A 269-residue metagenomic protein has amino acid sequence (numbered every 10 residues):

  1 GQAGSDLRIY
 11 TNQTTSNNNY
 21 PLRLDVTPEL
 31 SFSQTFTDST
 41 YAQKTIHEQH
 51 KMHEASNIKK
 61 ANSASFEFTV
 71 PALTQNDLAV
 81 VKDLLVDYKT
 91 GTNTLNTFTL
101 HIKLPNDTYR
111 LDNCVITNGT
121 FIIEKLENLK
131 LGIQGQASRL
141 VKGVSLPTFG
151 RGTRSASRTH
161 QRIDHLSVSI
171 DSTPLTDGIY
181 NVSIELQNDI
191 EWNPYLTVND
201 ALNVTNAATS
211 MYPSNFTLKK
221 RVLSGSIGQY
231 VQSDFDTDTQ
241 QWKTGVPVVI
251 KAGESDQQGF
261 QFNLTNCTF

Functional and structural regions predicted by a protein language model:
G1-F269: Signature of extracytoplasmic/envelope-associated structural regions
